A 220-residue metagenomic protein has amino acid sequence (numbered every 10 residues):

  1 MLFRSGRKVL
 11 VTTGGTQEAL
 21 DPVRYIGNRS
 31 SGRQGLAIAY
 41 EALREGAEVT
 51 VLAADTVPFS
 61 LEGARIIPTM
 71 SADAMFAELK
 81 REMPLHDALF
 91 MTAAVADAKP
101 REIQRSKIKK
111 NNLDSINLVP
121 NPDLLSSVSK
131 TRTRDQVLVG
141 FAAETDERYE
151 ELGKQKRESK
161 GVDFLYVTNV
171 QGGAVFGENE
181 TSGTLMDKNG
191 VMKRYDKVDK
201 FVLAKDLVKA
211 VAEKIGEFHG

Functional and structural regions predicted by a protein language model:
M1-L2: Short, small-residue-biased leader/transition segments that mark boundaries at the very start of proteins
S5-R7, D135: Phosphate-coordination loops involved in phosphoryl transfer and adenosine-cofactor binding
G6, L52, E217-G220: Flexible, glycine/charged-enriched surface loops at secondary-structure junctions
R7-Q17: N-terminal nucleotide-binding beta1-loop-alpha1 segment
Q17-P22, S31-I38, A98, Y149-E150: Short glycine/serine/threonine-rich phosphate/pyrophosphate-binding segments that cradle anionic phosphate groups
D21-R33, L113-N121: Glycine- and acidic-residue-enriched helix-capping/strand-helix junction motifs
A37, L43, E48-F176: Glycine-rich phosphate/dinucleotide-binding loop and adjoining beta-alpha-beta core of small-molecule
T133, Y149-G220: Glycine-rich phosphate/adenylate-binding loop
